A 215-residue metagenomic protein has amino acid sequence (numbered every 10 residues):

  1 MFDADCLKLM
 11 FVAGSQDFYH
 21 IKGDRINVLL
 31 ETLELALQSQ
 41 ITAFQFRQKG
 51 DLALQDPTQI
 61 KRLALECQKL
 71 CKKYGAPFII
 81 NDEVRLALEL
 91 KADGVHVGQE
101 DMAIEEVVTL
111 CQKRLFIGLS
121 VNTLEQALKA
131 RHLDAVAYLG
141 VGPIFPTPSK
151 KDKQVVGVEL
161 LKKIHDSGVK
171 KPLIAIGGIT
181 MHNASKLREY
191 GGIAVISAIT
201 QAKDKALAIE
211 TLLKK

Functional and structural regions predicted by a protein language model:
M1-G94, L110-V136, K163, K170-K171 (+2 more regions): Conserved N-terminal beta1-alpha1 strand-loop-helix module at the mouth
K49, E100, I144, A198: Flexible loop residues that form catalytic and substrate-binding hotspots at small-molecule/glycan-binding clefts
G94-A103: Gly/Pro- and small hydrophobic-enriched strand-loop and loop-to-helix capping segments that sit at the rims
V97-G98, A137-I144: Non-cysteine beta-strand/loop elements that form the S-adenosyl-L-methionine
V141, I174-I179, V195-I199: Glycine-rich beta-strand-to-loop/alpha-helix junction loops that act as flexible
P146-T147, Q201: Short gly/pro/ser/thr-enriched loop/turn and capping motifs at secondary-structure boundaries
S149-K153: Glycine/threonine-rich flexible loop motifs
G157-V158: Short alpha-helical segments enriched in small residues
